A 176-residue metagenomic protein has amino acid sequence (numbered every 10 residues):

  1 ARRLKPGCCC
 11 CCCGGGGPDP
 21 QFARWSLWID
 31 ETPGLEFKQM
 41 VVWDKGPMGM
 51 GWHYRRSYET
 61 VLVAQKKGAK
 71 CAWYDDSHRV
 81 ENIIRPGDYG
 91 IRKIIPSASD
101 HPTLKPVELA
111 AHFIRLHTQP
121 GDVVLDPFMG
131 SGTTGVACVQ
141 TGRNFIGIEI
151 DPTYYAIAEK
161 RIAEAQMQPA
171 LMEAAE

Functional and structural regions predicted by a protein language model:
A1-A156: Core catalytic lobe of class I
E159-E176: S-adenosyl-L-methionine
